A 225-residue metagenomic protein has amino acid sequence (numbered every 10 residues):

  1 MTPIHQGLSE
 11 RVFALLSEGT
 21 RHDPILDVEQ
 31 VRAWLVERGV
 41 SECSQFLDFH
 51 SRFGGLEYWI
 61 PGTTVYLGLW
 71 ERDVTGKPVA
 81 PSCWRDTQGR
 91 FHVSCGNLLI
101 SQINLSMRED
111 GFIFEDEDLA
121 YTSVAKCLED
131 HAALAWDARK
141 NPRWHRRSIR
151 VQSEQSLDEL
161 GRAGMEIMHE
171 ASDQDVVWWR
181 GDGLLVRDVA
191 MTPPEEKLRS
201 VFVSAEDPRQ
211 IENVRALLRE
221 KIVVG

Functional and structural regions predicted by a protein language model:
M1-L119, L134-L184, M191-E196, P208 (+1 more regions): A surface-exposed partner-binding patch
V124-L134, A138: Flexible glycine-rich active-site/ligand-binding loops centered on an Asp-His dyad
V201-E212: Extended low-complexity, polyampholyte segments enriched in Ser/Thr/Pro and acidic residues
